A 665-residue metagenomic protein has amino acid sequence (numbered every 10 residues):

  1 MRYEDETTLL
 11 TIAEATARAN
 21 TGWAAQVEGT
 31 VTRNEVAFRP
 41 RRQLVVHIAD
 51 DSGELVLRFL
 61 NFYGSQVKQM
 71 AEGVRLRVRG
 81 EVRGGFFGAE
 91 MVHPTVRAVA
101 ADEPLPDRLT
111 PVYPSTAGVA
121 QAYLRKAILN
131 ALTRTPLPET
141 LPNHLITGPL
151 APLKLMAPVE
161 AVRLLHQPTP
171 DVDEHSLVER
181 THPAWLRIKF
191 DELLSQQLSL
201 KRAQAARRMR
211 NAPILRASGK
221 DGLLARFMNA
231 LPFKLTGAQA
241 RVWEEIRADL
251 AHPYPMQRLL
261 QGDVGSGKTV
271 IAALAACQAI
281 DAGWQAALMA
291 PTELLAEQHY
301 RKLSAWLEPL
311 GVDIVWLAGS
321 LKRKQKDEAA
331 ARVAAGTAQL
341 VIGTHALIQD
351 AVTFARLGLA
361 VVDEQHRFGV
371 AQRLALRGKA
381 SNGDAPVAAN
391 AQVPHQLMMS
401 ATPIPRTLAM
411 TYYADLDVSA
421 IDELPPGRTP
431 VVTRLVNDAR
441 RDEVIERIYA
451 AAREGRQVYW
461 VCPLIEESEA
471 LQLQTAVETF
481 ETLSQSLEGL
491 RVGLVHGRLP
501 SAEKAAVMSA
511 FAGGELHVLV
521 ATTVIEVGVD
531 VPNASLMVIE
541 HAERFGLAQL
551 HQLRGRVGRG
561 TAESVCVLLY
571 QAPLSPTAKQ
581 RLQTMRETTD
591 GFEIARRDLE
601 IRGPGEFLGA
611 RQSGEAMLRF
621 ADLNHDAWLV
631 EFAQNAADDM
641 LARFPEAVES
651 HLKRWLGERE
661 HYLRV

Functional and structural regions predicted by a protein language model:
M1-T32, N143: OB-fold nucleic-acid-binding modules
A17, A37-A230, A610, R643: Upstream accessory/linker segments immediately N-terminal to the RecA-like ATPase cores of bacterial MutS and a subset
T30, E81-V82, S199, A542 (+1 more regions): Short, surface-exposed secondary-structure boundary micro-motifs
L165, L200, A205-K220, G455-L483 (+4 more regions): Long, well-ordered amphipathic alpha-helical subdomains in the mid-to-C-terminal portions of large enzyme subunits
P213-Q261: Conserved pre-motif I regulatory segment
R241-E244, Y254-T584, N635, R643-V648 (+1 more regions): Inter-lobe coupling/hinge segments of SF2-like helicase ATPases
T561, P573-V665: C-terminal accessory region of SF2 helicases/translocases
